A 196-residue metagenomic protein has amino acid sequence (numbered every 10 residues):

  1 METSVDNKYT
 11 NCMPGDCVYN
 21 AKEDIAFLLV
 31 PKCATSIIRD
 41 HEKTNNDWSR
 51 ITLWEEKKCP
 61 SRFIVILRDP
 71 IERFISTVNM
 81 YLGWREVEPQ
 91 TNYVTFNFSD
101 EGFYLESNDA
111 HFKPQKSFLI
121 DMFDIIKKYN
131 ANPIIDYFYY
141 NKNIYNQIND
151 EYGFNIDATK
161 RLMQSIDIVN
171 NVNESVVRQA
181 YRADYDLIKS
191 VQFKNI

Functional and structural regions predicted by a protein language model:
T3, Y9-T10, P14-Y19, N45-L67 (+2 more regions): PAPS-dependent sulfotransferase catalytic domain
D16-L29: Extended, structured, electrostatic nucleic-acid-contact surfaces
L29-E42, R68-E72: Catalytic nucleophile-elbow at a beta strand-turn-alpha helix junction centered on a G-D-S/GDSL motif, marking
E174, D184-Y185: Outer-pore/vestibule module of multi-pass helical membrane proteins
S190-I196: Acidic, carboxylate-rich catalytic segments that either coordinate divalent cations
